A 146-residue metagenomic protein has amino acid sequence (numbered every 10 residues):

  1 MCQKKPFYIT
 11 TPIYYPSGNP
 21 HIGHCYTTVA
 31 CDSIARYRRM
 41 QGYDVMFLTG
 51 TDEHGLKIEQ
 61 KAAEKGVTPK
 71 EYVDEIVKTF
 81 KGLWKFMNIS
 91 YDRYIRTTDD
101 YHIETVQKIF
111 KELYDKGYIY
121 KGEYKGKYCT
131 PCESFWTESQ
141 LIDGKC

Functional and structural regions predicted by a protein language model:
C2-C146: N-terminal, positively charged nucleic-acid-binding surface of large information/translation enzymes
